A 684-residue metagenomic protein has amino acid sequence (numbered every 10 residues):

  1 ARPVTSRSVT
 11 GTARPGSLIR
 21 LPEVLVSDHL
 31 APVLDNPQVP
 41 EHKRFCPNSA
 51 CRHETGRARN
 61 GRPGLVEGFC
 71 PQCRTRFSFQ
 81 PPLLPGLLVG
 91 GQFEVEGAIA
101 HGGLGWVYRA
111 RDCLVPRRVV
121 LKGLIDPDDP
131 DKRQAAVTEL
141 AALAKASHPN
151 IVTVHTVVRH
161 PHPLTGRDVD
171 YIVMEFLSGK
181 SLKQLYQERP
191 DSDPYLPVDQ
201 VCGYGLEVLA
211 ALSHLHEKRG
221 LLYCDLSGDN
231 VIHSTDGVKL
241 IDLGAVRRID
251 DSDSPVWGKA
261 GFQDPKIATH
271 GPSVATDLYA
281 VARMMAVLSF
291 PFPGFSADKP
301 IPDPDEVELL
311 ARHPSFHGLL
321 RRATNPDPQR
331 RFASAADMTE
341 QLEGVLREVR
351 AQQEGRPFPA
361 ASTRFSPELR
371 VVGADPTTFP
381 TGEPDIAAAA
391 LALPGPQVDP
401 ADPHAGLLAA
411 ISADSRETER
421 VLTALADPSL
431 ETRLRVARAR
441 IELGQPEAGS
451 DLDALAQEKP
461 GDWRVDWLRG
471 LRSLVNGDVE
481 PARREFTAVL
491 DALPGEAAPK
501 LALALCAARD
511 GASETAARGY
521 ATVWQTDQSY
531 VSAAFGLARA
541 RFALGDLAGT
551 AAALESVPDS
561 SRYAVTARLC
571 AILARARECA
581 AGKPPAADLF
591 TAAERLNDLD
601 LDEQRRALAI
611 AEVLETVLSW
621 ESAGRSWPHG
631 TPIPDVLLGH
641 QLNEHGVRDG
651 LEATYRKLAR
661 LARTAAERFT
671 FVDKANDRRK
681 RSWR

Functional and structural regions predicted by a protein language model:
V95-G103, V107: Protein kinase glycine-rich loop
A110-V119: Conserved N-lobe loop of protein kinases adjacent to the ATP-binding glycine-rich P-loop
I125-K145: AlphaC helix of the eukaryotic protein kinase fold
T153-D170: Short beta-strand micro-motifs within the conserved protein kinase catalytic domain, predominantly in the N-lobe
T165-S181, L185: Conserved short submotifs of the Hanks-type protein kinase catalytic core that shape the nucleotide-binding pocket
Y204-G205: Activation segment signature within eukaryotic-like protein kinase domains
H216-H233: Catalytic-loop of the protein kinase fold
Q352-V436: Regulatory extensions appended to serine/threonine kinase catalytic cores
